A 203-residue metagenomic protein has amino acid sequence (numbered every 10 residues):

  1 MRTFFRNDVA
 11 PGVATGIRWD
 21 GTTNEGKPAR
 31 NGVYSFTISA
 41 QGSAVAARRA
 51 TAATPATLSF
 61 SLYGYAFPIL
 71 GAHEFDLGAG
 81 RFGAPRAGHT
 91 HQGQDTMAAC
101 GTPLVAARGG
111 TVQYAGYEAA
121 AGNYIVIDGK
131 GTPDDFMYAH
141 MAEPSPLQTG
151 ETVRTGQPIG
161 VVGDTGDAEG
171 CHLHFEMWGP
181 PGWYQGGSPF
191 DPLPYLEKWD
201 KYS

Functional and structural regions predicted by a protein language model:
M1-F60: Short loop/turn motifs at secondary-structure boundaries
F4-N7, G116, V162: Short hydrophobic alpha-helix segments
N24, S43, A115, W178-G182: Short coil/turn motifs at secondary-structure junctions
S35, S39, A44-V45, A52-N123 (+3 more regions): Surface-exposed, glycine-biased beta-strand/turn segments
S35-F36, Q92-D95, I125-I127, D134 (+1 more regions): Conserved, short, structured surface segments that act as functional micro-motifs
Q41, G101, K130-T132, P180-P181: Solvent-exposed coil/turn segments that connect beta secondary-structure elements in extracytoplasmic/periplasmic
A106-S145, T149, C171-G179: Zn2+-dependent peptidoglycan hydrolase active-site motif and core
